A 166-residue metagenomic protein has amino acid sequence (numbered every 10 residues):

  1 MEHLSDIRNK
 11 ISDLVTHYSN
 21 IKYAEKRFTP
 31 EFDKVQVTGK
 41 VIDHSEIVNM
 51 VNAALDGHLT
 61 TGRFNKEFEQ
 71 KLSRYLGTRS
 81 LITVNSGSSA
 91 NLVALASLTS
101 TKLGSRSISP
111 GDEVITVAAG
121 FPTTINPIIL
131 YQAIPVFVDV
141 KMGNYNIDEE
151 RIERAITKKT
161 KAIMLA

Functional and structural regions predicted by a protein language model:
M1-L59: N-terminal "arm"/small-domain region of PLP-dependent enzymes with the aminotransferase-like
V48, L92, A96, E149-T157: Amphipathic, non-transmembrane alpha-helical secondary structure
R63-E113, N126-Y131, F137-V138: Phosphate-binding glycine-rich loop
T83, T116, L165-A166: A short beta-strand submotif of the Rossmann-like class I SAM-dependent methyltransferase core that lines
A118, F137-K141: Short beta->alpha connector loops at strand-helix junctions that form conserved, small/polar/Pro-enriched
A119-I125: Conserved coil-to-alpha-helix start sites within the AMP-binding
G143-A166: Active-site phosphate-binding strand-loop segment of PLP-dependent enzymes
